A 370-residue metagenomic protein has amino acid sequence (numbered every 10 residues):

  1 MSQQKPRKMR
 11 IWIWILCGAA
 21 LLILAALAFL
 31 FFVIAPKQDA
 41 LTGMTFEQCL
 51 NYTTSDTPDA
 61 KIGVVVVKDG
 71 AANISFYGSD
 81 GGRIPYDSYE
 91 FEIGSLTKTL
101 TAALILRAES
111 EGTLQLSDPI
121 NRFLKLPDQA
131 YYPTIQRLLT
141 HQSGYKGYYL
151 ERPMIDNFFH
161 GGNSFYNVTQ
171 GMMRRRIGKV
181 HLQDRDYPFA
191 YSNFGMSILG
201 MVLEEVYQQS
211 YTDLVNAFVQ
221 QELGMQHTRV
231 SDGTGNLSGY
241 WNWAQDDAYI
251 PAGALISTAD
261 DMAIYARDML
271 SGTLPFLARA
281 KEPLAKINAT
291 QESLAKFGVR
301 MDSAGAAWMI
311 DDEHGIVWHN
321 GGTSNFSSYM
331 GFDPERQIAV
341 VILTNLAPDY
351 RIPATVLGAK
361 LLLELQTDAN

Functional and structural regions predicted by a protein language model:
S2-Y77, E204, Q221, W243-N370: Catalytic loop of the DD-peptidase/beta-lactamase superfamily, centered on the K-T-G motif and neighboring
G70, E92-Q115, P119, L138 (+6 more regions): Alpha-helical scaffold elements that line and support the substrate/ligand-binding pocket of soluble hydrolases
N73-S75, P127-T134, S143-E151, T212 (+2 more regions): Secretory-pathway/luminal and periplasmic proteins that interact with or process carbohydrate-rich
G82-S192: Active-site-proximal loop and beta-strand segments within enzyme catalytic domains
S88, L150-R152, F158-N236, Y249-A263: Catalytic-site signature segments of enzymes, centered on catalytic residues
I135-Q142, V215, A280-P283: Short alpha-helical scaffolding segments that buttress acidic/His motifs in well-ordered protein cores
Q142, K146-Y149, V180-H181, S210 (+4 more regions): A general structural signal marking secondary-structure boundaries and capping sites
S238-Y240: Short, glycine-rich, amphipathic interfacial segments at transmembrane boundaries or analogous
